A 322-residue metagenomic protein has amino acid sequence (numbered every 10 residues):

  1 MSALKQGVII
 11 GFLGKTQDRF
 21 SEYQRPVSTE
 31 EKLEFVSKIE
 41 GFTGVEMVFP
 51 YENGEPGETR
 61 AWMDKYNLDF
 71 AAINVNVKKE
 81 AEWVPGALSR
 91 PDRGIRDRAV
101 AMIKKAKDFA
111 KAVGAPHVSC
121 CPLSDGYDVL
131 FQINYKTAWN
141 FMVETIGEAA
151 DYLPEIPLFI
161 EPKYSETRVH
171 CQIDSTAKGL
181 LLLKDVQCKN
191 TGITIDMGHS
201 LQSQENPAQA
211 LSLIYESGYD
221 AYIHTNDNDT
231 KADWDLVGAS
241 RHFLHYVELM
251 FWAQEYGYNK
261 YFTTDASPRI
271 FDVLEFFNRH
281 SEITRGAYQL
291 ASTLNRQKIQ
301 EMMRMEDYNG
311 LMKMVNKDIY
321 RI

Functional and structural regions predicted by a protein language model:
M1-G41, D108, P116, G147 (+3 more regions): Histidine-acidic metal/acid-base catalytic patches
S2-S21, N76-R90, P122-V129: N-terminal small/glycine-rich loop or linker at the start of catalytic domains across soluble metabolic enzymes
K5, I9, G54-V77: Glycine-rich, aromatic-flanked loop segments that form ligand/cofactor-binding clefts across common enzyme folds
R25-T29, N74-K79: Aromatic- and acidic-residue-enriched carbohydrate-binding clefts of CAZyme catalytic domains
T43-K65, P122, G126-L130: Glycine-rich, proline-tolerant flexible connector loops at the mouths of alpha/beta enzymes
D64, K111, Q254: Anion (oxyanion) recognition and catalysis
P85-G192, K298, N309-I322: Active-site acidic/histidine proton-transfer and metal-coordination neighborhood in alpha/beta enzyme cores
